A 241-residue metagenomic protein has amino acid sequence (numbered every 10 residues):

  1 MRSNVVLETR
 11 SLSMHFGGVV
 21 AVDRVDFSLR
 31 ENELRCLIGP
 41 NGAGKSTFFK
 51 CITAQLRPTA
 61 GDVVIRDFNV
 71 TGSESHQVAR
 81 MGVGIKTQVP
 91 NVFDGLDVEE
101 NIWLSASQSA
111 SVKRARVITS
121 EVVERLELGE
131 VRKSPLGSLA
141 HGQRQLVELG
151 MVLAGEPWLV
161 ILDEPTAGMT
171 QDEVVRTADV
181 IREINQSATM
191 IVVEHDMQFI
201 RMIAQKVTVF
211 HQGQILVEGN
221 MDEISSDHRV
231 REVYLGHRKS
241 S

Functional and structural regions predicted by a protein language model:
R2-S241: Glycine-rich phosphate-binding loops of nucleotide-dependent enzymes
